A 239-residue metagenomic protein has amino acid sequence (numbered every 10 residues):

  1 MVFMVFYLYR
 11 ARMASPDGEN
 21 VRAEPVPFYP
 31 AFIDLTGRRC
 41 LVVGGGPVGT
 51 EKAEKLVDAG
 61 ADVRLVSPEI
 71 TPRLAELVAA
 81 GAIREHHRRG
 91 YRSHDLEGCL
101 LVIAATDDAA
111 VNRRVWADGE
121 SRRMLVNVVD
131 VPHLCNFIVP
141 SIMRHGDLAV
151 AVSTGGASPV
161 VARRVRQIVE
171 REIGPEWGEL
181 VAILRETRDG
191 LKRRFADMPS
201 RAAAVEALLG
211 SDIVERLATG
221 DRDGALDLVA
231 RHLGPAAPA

Functional and structural regions predicted by a protein language model:
V2-E69, L74-L77: Hydrophobic, well-ordered beta-alpha structural blocks that scaffold small-molecule cofactor pockets
R39, L100-L101: Structural motif
P47-V48, A109-A110, G156: Residue-level detector of alpha-helix initiation sites
V63, H86, L125-V126: Hydrophobic beta-strand scaffold residues
A79-E97: Glycine-rich, highly charged phosphate/nucleotide-binding loops
L101-D107, N112-V139: ADP-ribose/adenylate-binding Rossmann-like module
D107, V128-G178: E1/E1-like adenylate-forming module used to activate ubiquitin-like modifiers and sulfur-carrier proteins
G156-A239: An accessory alpha-helical subdomain
